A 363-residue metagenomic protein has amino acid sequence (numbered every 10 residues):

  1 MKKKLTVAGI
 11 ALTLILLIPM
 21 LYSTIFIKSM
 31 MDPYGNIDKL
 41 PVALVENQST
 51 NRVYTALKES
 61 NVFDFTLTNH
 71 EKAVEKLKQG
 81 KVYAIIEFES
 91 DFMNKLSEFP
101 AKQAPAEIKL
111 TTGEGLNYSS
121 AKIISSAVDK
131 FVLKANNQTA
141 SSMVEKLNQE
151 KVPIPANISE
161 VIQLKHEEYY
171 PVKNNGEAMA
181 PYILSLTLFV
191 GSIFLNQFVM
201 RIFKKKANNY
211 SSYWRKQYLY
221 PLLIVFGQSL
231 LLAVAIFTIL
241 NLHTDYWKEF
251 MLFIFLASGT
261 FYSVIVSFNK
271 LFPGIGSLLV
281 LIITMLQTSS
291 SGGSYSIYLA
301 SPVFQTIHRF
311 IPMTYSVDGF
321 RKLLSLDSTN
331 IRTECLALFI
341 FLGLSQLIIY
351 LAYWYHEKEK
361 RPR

Functional and structural regions predicted by a protein language model:
M1-K3, P362-R363: Transmembrane alpha-helical segments of polytopic membrane transport and secretion proteins
K2-N175: Extracytoplasmic/periplasmic domains immediately adjacent to an N-terminal transmembrane anchor in multi-pass membrane
K3-V7, V172-I183, P221-L222, F226-L230: Hydrophobic alpha-helical membrane-insertion segments
A11-L12, E177-S185, R215-Y220, E249-F250 (+1 more regions): Transmembrane alpha-helices of multi-pass eukaryotic membrane proteins
A178-F198: Long, hydrophobic alpha-helical segments
G191-L230, F237: Juxtamembrane interface at the cytosolic side of transmembrane helices
L223, V234-R363: Membrane-spanning alpha-helical segments of multipass transporters and channels
